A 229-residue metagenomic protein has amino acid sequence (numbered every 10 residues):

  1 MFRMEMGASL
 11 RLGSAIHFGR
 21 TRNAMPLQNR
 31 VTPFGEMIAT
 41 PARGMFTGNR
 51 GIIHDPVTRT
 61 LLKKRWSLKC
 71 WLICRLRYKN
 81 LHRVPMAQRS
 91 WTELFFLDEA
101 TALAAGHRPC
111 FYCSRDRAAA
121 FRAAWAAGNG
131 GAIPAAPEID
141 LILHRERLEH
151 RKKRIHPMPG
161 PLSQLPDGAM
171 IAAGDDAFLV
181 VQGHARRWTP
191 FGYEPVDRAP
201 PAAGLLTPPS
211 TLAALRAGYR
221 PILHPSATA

Functional and structural regions predicted by a protein language model:
M1-A24: N-terminal amphipathic/basic-hydrophobic helices that include classical n-h-c signal peptides and signal-anchor
F18-G19, A24-A229: Mature, structured domains enriched in cysteine- and short glycine motifs
